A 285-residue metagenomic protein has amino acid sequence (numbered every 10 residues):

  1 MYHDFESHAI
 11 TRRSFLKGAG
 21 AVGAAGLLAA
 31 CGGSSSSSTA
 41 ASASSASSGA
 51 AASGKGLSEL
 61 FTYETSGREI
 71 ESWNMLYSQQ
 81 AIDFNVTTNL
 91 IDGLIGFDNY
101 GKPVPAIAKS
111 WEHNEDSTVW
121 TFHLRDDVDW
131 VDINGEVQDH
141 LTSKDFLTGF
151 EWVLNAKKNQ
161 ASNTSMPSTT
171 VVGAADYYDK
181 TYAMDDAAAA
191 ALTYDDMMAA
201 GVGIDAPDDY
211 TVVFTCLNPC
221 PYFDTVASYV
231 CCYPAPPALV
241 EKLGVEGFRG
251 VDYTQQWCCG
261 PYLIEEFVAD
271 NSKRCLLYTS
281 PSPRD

Functional and structural regions predicted by a protein language model:
M1-I10, A21-A30: N-terminal secretory signal peptides
G32-S42: Bacterial lipoprotein signal-peptidase II cleavage site
S45-E59: N-terminal low-complexity, Pro/Thr/Ser-rich intrinsically disordered segments that act as propeptides or flexible
G56-G67, V119-T121, V212, K273: Short, well-ordered beta-strand elements
Y63-E115, W257-C259: N-terminal lobe/hinge region of extracytoplasmic solute-binding protein
K109-S168, V213: Aromatic- and charge-enriched surface segment that lines or borders ligand/interaction sites
D185-T211, T215-S280: Gly/Pro-rich hinge or "lid" segments in bacterial periplasmic/extracellular proteins
P281-D285: A short, hydrophobic C-terminal helix/tail in secreted or cell-surface proteins
